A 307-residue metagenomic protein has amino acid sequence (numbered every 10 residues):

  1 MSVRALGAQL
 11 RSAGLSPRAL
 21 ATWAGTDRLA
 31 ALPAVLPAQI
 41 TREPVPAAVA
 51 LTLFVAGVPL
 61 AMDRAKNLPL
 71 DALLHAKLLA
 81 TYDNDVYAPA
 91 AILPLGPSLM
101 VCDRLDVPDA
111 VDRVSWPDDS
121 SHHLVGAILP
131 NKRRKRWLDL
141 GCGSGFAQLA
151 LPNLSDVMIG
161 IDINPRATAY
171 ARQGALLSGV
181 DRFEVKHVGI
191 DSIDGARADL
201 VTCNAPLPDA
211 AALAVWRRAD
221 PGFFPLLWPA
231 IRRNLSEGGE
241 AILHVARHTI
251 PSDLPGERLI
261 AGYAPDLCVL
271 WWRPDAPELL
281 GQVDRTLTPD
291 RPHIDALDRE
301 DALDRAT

Functional and structural regions predicted by a protein language model:
S2-L99: N-terminal auxiliary segments of SAM/dcSAM-dependent transferases
Q9-P17, S178, P208, D275: Phosphate/oxyanion-binding loops and surfaces in catalytic or ligand/nucleic-acid-binding neighborhoods
T81-W137, C142-A150: SAM-dependent Rossmann-like transferase core, predominantly class I methyltransferases with a strong bias toward
A110-S120, P130, I163-W271: S-adenosylmethionine
K135, D156, D199: Conserved acidic residues
V157-D162: Conserved SAM-binding motif I beta-strand of class I
P265-T307: Flexible, glycine-/basic-rich loop-and-beta segments that form/coincide with the SAM-dependent methyltransferase
